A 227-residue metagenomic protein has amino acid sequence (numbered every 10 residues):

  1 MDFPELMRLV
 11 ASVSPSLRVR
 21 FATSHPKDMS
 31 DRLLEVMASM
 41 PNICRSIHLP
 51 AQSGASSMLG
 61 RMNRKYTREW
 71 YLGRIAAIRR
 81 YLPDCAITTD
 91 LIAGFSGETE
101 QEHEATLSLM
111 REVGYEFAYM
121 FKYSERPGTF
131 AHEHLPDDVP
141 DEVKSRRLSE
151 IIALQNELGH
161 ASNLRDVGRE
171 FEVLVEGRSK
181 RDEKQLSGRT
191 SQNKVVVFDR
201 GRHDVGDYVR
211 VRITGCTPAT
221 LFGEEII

Functional and structural regions predicted by a protein language model:
M1-A11, P15, R61-K65, E125-E157: Radical SAM enzyme [4Fe-4S]-AdoMet core and its adjacent flexible, acidic and glycine-rich loops/tails across
M1-E100, R111: Conserved SAM/AdoMet-binding glycine-rich loop
R18, S46, F117-Y119, R210 (+1 more regions): Residues at the N-termini of beta-strands
F21, L49, D90, M110 (+4 more regions): Conserved, mostly hydrophobic/aromatic
D28-R32, A51-M62, A93-E100, E116-E142 (+3 more regions): Flexible glycine/acidic-rich beta-alpha junction loops that bind and position SAM and/or redox cofactors in anaerobic
M37-A38, T106, P136-V139: Short, hinge-like loop/turn segments at secondary-structure boundaries
H103-V113: A glycine- and small/hydrophobic-rich beta-loop-beta segment that serves as a flexible "lid/hinge" or phosphate-binding
A131-I227: Terminal RNA-binding accessory module
